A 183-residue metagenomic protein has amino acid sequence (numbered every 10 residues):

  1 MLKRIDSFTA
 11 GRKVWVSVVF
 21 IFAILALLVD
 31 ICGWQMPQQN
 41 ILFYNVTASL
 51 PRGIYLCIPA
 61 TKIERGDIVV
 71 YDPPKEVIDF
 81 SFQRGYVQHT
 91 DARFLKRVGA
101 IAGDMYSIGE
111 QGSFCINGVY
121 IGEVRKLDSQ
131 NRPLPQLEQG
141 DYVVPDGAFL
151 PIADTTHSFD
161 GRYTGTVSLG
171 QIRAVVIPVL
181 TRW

Functional and structural regions predicted by a protein language model:
M1-R93, G109, R162-W183: Protein maturation boundaries and topogenic segments
S7, V124-L180: Acidic/glycine-rich C-terminal interaction modules and beta/coil loop segments that lie outside canonical DNA-binding
V14-A23, L28, S113-F114, G122 (+2 more regions): Catalytic phosphate/metal-binding cores of nucleic-acid and nucleotide-processing enzymes, i.e., regions that mediate
I54, L95-R97, D141: Conserved hydrophobic/aromatic beta-strand scaffold that supports enzyme active sites
A60, P74, E110-Q111, N117-V119 (+3 more regions): Surface loops and adjacent helix of pleckstrin homology
T61-K62, V98, D104, Y142 (+1 more regions): Residue "hotspots" at secondary-structure boundaries inside conserved domains
E64-I68, D104, A148: Structural motif
H89-E123: Mid-length scaffold segments of soluble, non-membrane domains
